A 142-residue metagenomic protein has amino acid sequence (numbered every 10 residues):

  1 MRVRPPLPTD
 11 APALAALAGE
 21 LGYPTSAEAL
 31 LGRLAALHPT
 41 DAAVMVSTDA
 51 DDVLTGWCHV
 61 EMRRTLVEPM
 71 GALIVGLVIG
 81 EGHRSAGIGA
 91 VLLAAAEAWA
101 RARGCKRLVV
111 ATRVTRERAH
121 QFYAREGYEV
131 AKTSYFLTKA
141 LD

Functional and structural regions predicted by a protein language model:
M1-V3: Extreme N-terminal starter segment of soluble prokaryotic enzymes
P5-M70, V75, G80, L93-A94: Acetyl-CoA-dependent GNAT
R63-T65, G82, T115-E117, D142: Short coil/turn motifs at secondary-structure junctions
I79, S85-A98, Q121-R125: Conserved acetyl-CoA-binding loop-helix of GNAT-fold acetyltransferases
A90, A102, V114-T133, K139: Conserved active-site alpha-helix within GNAT-family acetyltransferase domains
L93, A100-T112: Conserved GNAT acetyl-CoA-binding A-motif
